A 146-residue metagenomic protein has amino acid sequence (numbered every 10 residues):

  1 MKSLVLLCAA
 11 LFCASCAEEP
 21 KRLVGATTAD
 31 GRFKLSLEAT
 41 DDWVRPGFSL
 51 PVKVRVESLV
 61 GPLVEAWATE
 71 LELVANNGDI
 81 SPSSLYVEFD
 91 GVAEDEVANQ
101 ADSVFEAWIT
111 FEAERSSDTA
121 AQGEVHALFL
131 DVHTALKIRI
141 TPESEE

Functional and structural regions predicted by a protein language model:
F12-S15: C-terminal motif of bacterial Sec signal peptides marking the signal peptidase cleavage site
A17-E19: Bacterial signal peptide processing site
A39-V44: Short beta-strand segments of immunoglobulin-like
P46-L63, V125: Beta-strand-rich structural segments
S58-F89, A121: Short flexible loop/turn segments that cap and initiate beta-strands
N99, F105-S117: Short, hydrophobic beta-strand segments
D118-D131: Short, aromatic- and glycine-rich surface loops/edge beta-strands on solvent-exposed regions
T134-T141: Edge beta-strands of extracellular beta-sandwich domains
